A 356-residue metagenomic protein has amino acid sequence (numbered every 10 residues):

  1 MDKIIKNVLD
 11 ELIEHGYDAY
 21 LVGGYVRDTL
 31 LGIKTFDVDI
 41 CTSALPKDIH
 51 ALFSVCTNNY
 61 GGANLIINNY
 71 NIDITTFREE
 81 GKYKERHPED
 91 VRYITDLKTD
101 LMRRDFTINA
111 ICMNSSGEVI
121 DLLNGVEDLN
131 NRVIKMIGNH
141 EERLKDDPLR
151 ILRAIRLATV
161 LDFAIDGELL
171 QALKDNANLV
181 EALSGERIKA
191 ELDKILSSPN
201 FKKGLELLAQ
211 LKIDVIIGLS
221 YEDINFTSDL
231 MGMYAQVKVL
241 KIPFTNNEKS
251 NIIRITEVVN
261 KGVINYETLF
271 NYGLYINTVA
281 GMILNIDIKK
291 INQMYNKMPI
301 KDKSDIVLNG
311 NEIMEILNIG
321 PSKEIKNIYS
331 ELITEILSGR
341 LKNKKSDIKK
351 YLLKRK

Functional and structural regions predicted by a protein language model:
M1-K356: Catalytic cores of the polymerase beta-like nucleotidyltransferase superfamily and closely associated nucleotide
